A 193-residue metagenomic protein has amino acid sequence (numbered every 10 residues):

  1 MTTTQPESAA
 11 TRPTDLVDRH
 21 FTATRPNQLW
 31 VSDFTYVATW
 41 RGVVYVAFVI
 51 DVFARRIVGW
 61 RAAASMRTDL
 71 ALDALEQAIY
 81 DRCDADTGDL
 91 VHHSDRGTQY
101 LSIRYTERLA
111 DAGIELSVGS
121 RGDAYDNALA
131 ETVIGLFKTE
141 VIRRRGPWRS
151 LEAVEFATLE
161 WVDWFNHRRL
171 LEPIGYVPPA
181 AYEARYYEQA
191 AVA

Functional and structural regions predicted by a protein language model:
M1-A193: Charged DNA-binding/catalytic regions of mobile-element recombinases
